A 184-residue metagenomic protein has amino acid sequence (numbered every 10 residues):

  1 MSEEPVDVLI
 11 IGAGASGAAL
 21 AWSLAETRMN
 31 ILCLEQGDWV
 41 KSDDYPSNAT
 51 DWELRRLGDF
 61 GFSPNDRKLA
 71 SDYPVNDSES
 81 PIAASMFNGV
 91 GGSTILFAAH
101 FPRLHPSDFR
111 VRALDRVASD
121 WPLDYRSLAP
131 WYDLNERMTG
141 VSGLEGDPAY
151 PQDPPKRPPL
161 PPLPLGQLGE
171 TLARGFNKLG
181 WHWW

Functional and structural regions predicted by a protein language model:
M1-A113, V117, P122-R126, P130-L134: N-terminal glycine-rich phosphate/pyrophosphate-binding loop and immediately adjacent elements
D72-P74, H100-R103, R112-W184: Conserved redox-cofactor binding core of oxidoreductases
